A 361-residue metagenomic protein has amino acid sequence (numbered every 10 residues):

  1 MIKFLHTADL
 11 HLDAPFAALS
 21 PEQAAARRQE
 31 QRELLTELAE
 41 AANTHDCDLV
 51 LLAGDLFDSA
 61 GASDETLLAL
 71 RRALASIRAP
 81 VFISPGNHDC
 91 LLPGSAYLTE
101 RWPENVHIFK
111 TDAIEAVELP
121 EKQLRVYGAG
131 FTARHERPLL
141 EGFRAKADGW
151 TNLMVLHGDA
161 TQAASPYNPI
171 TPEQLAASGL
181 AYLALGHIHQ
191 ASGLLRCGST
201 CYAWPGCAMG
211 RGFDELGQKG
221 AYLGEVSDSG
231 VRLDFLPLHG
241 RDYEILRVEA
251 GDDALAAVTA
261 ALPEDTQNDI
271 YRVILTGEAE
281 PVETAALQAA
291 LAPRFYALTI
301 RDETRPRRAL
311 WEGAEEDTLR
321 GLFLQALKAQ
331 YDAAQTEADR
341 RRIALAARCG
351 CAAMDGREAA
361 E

Functional and structural regions predicted by a protein language model:
M1, C47, R78, Q123 (+3 more regions): A general structural motif
M1-L68, D148, L345-E361: N-terminal active-site segment of His-dependent metallophosphoesterases
L5, R125-Y127, Y222: Conserved beta-strand elements of the Class I
E22-E30, R125-G130, L238-D253: Acidic/glycine-enriched edge-of-secondary-structure segments
L49, D58-Q218: His/Asp/Glu-rich metal-coordinating catalytic cores of metallo-dependent phosphodiesterases/hydrolases acting on
G186, S192-P263: A conserved active-site cap/scaffold subdomain adjacent to cofactor or substrate pockets
D228-E361: Accessory, non-catalytic peripheral segments of nucleic-acid enzymes
